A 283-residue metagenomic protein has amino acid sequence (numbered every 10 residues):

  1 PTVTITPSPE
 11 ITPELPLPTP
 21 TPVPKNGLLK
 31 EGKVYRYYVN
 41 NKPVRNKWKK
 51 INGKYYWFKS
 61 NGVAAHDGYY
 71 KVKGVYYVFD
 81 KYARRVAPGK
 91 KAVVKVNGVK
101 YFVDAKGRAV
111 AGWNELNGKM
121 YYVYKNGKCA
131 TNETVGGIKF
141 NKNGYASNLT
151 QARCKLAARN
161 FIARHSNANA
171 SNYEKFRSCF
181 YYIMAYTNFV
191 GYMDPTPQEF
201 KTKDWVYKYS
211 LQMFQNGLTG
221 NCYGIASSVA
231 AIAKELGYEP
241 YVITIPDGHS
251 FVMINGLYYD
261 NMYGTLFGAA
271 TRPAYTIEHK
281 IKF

Functional and structural regions predicted by a protein language model:
P1-L156, I245-P246, F251-G256, T271-H279: Extracellular adhesion/carbohydrate-binding repeat motifs centered on closely spaced tryptophans
R153-F214: Secondary-structure boundary elements
Y192-S250: Active-site neighborhood of thiol-dependent amide/isopeptide-bond enzymes
G224-F283: Hydrophobic/aromatic-rich core segments of domains that either
